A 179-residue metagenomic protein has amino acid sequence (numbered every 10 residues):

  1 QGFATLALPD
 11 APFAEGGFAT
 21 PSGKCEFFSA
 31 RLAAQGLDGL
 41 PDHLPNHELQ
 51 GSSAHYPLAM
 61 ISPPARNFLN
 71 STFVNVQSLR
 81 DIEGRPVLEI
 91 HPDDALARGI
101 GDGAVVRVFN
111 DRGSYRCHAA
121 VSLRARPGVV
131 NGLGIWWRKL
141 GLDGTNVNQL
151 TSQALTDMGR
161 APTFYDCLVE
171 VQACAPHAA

Functional and structural regions predicted by a protein language model:
Q1, S71, V76-E89, D93-A179: Long, contiguous, secondary-structure-rich segments that constitute the structural scaffold of globular domains
Q1-S78: Long, low-complexity segments enriched in small/aliphatic residues
